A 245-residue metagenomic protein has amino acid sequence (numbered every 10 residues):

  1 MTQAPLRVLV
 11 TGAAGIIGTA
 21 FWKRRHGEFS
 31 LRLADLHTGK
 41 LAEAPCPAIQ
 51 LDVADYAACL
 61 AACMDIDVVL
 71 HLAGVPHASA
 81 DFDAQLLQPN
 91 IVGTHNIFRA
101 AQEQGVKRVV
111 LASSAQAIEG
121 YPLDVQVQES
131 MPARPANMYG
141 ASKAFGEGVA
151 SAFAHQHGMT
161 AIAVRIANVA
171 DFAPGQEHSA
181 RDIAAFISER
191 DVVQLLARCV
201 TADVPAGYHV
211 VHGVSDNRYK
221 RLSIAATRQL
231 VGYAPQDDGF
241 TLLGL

Functional and structural regions predicted by a protein language model:
L6-G27: N-terminal Rossmann NAD(P)H-binding glycine-rich loop of SDR-like oxidoreductase domains
K40, L51-P89: NAD(P)H-binding glycine-rich loop region in Rossmannoid oxidoreductase-like domains and their noncatalytic homologs
A78, A115-D124, M138, V169-F172: Conserved catalytic-site region of short-chain dehydrogenase/reductase
N96-R134: Conserved Rossmann-fold NAD(P)-dependent oxidoreductase catalytic core, especially the SDR/UDP-sugar
M131, M138, S142-F145: Active-site helix of classical SDR
E147-F172: Conserved beta-loop-beta element that borders a ligand/cofactor-binding pocket
I166-F172, F186-Y208: Alpha-helical substrate-binding/gating segment
Y208-A234: Conserved C-terminal active-site "lid" loop/helix of NAD(P)H-dependent oxidoreductases that clamps the redox cofactor
